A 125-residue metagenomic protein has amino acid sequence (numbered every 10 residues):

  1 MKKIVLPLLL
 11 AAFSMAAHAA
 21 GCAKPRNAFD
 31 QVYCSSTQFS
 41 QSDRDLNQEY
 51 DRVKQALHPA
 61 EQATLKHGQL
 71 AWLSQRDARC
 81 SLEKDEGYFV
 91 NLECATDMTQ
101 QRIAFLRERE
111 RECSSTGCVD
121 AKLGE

Functional and structural regions predicted by a protein language model:
K2-L8: Sec-dependent signal peptide recognition, specifically the positively charged N-region followed immediately by
L10-A11, E83: Short, linear, compositionally biased motifs with a strong N-terminal bias
A12-A17: N-terminal signal peptide c-region/cleavage motif recognized by signal peptidases
H18-E125: N-terminal alpha-helical modules
